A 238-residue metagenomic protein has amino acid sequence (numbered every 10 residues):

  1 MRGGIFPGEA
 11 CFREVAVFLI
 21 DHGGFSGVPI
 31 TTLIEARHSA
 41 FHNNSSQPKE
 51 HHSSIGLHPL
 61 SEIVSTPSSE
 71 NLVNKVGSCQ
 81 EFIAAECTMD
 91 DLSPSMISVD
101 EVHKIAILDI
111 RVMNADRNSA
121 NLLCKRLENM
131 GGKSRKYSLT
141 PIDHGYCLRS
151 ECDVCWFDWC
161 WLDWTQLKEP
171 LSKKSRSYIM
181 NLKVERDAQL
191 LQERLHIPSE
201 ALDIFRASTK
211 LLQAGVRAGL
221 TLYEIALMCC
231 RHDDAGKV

Functional and structural regions predicted by a protein language model:
M1-V238: ATP-dependent kinase catalytic cores of phosphoinositide-metabolizing enzymes and PI3K-like protein kinases
